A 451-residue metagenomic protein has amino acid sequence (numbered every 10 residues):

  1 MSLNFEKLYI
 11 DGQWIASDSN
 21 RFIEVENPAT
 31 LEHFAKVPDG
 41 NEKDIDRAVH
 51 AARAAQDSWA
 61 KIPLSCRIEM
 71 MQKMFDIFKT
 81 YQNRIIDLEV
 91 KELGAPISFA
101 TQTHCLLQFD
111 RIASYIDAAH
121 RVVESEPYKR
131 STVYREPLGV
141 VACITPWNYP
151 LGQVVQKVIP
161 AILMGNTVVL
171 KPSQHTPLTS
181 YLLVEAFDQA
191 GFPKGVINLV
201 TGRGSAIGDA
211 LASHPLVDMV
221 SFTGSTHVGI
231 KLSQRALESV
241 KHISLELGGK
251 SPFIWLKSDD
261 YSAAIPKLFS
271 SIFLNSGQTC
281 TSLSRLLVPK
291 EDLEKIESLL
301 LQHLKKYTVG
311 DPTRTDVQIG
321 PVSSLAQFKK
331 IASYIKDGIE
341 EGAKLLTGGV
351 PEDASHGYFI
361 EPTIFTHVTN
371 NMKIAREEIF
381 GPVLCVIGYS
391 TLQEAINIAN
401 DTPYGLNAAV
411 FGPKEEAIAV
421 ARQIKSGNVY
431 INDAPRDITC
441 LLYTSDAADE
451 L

Functional and structural regions predicted by a protein language model:
M1-D87, K91, I431: Short, structured beta/alpha segment
P28-K36, V217, I254, T308 (+4 more regions): Conserved C-terminal structural/oligomerization subdomain of aldehyde/semialdehyde dehydrogenase
L31, R67, E89, G165 (+8 more regions): Residue-level signal for inorganic ion chemistry
H33-G40, A55-K61, C143, F253-L256 (+5 more regions): Short, well-ordered beta-strand elements within core beta-sheets of diverse protein domains
H50, I68, Q72-R84, A95-V122: Long amphipathic alpha-helix in the N-terminal Rossmann-like dinucleotide-binding domain of NAD(P)-dependent
E124-A263, Y389, E416: Rossmann-like NAD(P) dinucleotide-binding subdomain of oxidoreductase/dehydrogenase enzymes
H227-T369, Q393, I431: ALDH superfamily catalytic-core signature
D446-L451: A short, hydrophobic C-terminal helix/tail in secreted or cell-surface proteins
